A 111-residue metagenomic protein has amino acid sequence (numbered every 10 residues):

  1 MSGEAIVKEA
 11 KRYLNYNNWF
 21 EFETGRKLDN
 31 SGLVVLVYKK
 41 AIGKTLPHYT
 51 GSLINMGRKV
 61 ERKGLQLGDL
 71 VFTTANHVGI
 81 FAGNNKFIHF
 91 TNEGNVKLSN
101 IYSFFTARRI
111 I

Functional and structural regions predicted by a protein language model:
M1-K59, Q66, T74-H77, I88-E93 (+1 more regions): N-terminal capping segments
K59-V60, T106: Short secondary-structure junctions
K63-G64, I101: Short, surface-exposed loop and linker segments with low hydrophobicity and enrichment for Pro/Ser/Thr
I80: Alpha-helical segment that forms one wall of the substrate-binding/catalytic cleft in peptidoglycan-active domains
T91-Y102: Catalytic alpha/beta core of large soluble enzyme barrels
F105-I111: Glycine- and charge-enriched low-complexity intrinsically disordered segments
